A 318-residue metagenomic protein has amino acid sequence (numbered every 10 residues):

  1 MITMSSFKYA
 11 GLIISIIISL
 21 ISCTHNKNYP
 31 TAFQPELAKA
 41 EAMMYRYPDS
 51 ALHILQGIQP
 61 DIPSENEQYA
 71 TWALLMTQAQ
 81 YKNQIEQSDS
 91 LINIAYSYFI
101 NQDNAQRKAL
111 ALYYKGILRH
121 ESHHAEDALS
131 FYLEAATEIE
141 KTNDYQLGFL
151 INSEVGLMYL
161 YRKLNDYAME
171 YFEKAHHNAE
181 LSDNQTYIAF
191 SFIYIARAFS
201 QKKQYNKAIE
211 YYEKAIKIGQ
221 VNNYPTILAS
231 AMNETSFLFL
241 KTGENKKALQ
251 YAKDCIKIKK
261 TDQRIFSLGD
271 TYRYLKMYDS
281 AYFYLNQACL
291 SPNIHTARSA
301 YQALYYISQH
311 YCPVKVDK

Functional and structural regions predicted by a protein language model:
I2-G11: Bacterial N-terminal signal peptides that target proteins for export
S5, L20-K318: A "functional boundary" signal
G11-S19: Bacterial N-terminal signal peptides
